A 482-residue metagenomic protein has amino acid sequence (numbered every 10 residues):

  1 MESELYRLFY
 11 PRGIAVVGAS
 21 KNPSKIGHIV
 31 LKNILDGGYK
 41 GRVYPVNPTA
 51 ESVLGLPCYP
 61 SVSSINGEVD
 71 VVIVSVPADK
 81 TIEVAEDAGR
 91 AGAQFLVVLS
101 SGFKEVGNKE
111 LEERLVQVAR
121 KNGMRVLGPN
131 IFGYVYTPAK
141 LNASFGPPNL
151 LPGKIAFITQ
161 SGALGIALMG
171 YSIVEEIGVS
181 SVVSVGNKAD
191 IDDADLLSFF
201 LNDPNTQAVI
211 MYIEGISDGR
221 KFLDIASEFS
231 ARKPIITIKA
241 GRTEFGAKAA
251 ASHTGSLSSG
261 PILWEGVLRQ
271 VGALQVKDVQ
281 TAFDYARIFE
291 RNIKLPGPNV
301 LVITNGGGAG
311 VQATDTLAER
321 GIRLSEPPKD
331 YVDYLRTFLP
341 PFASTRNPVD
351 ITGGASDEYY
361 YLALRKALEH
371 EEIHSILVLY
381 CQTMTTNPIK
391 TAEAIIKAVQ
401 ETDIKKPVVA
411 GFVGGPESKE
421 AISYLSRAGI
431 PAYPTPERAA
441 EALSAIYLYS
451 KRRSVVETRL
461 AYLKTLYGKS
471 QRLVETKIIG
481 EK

Functional and structural regions predicted by a protein language model:
M1-K482: Catalytic-core regions of core metabolic enzymes, especially those transforming organic acids/acyl-group intermediates
